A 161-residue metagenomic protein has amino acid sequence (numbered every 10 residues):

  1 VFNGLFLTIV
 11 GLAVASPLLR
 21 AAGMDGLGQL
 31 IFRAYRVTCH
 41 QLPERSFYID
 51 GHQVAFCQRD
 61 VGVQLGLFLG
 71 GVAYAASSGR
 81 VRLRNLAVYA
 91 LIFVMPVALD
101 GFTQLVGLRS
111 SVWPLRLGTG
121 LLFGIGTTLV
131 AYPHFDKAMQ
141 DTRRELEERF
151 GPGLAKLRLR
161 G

Functional and structural regions predicted by a protein language model:
V1-G26: N-terminal signal-anchor transmembrane alpha helix
F6, L65-G70, L121-K137: Hydrophobic cores of alpha-helical transmembrane segments in multi-pass inner/ER membrane proteins, independent
T8-A13, L67-G70, R82-V106: Small-polar-interrupted transmembrane alpha-helices in polytopic inner-membrane proteins
A21-F56: Extracytosolic (periplasmic/ER-lumenal) interhelical loops and adjacent juxtamembrane/interface segments of multi-pass
E44-I49, D60-G79: Iron-sulfur (Fe-S) cluster-binding segments and ferredoxin-like electron-carrier domains, especially [2Fe-2S]
Q53, G79-V81, L105-L115: Membrane-interface helix caps and helix-loop-helix hairpins in membrane proteins
Q53-F68, P114-I125: Membrane-interface loop-to-helix entry segments
Q140-G161: Short, highly charged, low-complexity non-transmembrane loops/tails of multi-pass membrane proteins
